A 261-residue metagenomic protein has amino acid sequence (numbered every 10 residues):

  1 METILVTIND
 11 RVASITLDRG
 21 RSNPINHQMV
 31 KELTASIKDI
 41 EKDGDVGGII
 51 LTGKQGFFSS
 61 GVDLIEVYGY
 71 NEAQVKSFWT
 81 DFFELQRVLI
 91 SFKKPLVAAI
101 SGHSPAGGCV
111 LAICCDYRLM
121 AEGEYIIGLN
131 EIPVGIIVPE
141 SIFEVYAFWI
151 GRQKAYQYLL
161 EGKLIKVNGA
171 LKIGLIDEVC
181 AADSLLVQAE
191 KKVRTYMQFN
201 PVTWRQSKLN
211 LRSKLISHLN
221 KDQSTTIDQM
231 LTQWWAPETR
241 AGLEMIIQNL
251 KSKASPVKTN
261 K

Functional and structural regions predicted by a protein language model:
M1-K54, R87-V88: Conserved CoA-thioester-binding segment of acyl-CoA-metabolizing enzymes
I15, L33, L51, D63 (+4 more regions): Terminal peptide-recognition signature
V30, F143, R152, W204 (+2 more regions): A general structural signal for well-ordered alpha-helical segments in protein cores
D45, G53-L85: Glycine- (often His-adjacent) and acidic-residue-rich active-site loop that binds/positions the CoA thioester
I90-N200: Crotonase-fold acyl-CoA enzyme core
M120-A121, I176-D222, L250-T259: C-terminal long alpha-helix characteristic of the crotonase
Y158-L159, S207-N210, M230: Short alpha-helical scaffolding segments that buttress acidic/His motifs in well-ordered protein cores
